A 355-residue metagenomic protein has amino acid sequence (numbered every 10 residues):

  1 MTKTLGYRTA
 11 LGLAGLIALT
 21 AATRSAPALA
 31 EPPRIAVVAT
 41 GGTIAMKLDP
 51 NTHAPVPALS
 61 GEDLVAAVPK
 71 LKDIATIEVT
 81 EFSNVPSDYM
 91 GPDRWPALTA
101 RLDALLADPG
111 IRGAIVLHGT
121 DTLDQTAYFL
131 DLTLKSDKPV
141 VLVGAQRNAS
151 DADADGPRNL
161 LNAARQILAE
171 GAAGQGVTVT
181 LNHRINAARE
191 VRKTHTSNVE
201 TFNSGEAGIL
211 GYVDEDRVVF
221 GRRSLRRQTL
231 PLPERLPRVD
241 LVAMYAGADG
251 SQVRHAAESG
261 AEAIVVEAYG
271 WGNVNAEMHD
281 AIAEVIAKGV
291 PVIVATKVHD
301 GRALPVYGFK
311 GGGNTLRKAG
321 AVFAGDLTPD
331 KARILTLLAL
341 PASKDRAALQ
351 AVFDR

Functional and structural regions predicted by a protein language model:
T2-L13: Bacterial N-terminal signal peptides that target proteins for export
A22-S25: N-terminal signal peptide c-region/cleavage motif recognized by signal peptidases
L29-D103, D280, D300, F323: ATP/NTP phosphate-donor binding region
P32-P33, V38-A39, S60, A66-L71 (+2 more regions): Accessory alpha-helical/coil subdomains and C-terminal extensions that flank or cap enzyme catalytic cores
N51-A58, T122, Y128-V141, G156-N162 (+2 more regions): A glycine- and small-aliphatic-rich helix-loop capping segment at beta-alpha/alpha-beta transitions that lines
V116-K138, V274-A283: Short Gly/Thr/Asp-enriched flexible loops that form oxyanion-binding sites at enzyme active sites
L142-V213: Internal gly/pro-rich beta-alpha loop/helix module that stabilizes soluble enzyme cofactors or their anionic handles
A276-R355: ATP/nucleoside-binding phosphotransfer catalytic cores, i.e., glycine-rich phosphate-binding loops
